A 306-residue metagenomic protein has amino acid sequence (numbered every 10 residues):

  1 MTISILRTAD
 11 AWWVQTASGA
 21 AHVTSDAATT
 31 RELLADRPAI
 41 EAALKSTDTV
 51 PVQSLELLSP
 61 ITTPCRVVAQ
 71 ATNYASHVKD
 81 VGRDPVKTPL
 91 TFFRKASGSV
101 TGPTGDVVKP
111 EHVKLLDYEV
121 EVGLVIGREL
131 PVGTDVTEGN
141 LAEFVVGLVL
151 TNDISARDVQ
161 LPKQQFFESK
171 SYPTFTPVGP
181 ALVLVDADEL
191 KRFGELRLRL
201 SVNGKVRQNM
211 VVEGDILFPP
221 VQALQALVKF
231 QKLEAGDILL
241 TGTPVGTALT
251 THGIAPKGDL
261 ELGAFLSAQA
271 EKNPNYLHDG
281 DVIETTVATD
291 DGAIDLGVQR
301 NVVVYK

Functional and structural regions predicted by a protein language model:
T2-D10, H22-M210, I216-Q222, V282-T286 (+1 more regions): Active-site microenvironments in enzyme catalytic cores
R7-G19, P173, P180, G214 (+1 more regions): Charged, cofactor-coupling segments
S59, N140, V228-Q231, N275: Structural motif
Q70, L240-T247: Glycine-rich beta-strand-to-loop/alpha-helix junction loops that act as flexible
H112, A187, V228, K272-N273: Generic recognition of flexible, low-complexity loop/linker segments
Q208-A235, V245-G258: Glycine-rich active-site loops that engage anionic ligands at enzyme catalytic sites
A235-G236, G280: Loop/turn positions that initiate beta-strands
